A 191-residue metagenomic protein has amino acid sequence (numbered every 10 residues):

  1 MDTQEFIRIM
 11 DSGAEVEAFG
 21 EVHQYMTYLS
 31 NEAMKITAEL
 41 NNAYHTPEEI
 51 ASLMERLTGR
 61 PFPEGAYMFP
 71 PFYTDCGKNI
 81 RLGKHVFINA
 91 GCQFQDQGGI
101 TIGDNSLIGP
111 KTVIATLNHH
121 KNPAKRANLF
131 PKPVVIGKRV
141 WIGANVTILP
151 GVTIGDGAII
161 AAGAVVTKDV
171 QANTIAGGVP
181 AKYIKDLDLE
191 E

Functional and structural regions predicted by a protein language model:
M1-G65, A181-I184, E191: Terminal amphipathic alpha-helical/low-complexity segments used for targeting or macromolecular assembly
F72-L82, F87-T153, V179-E191: Flexible, glycine/small-residue-enriched loop-and-beta-strand segment within the central core of proteins
T153, T167-K168: Active-site/ligand-binding-proximal alpha/beta "capping" segment
D156-A158: Functionally important transmembrane alpha-helices
I160, G178: Conserved G/P- and acidic residue-centered "switch" motifs that form tight phosphate/ATP-binding loops in soluble
